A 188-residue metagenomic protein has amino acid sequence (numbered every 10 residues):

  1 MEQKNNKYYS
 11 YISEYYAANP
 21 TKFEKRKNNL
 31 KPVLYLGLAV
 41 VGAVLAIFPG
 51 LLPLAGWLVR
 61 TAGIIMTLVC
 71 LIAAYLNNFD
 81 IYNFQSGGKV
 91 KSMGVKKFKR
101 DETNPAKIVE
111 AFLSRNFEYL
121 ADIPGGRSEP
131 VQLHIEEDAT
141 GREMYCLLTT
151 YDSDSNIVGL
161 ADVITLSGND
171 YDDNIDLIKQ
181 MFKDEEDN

Functional and structural regions predicted by a protein language model:
M1-N28: Cytosolic juxtamembrane N-terminal segments of multi-pass membrane proteins
K4-I12, F79-E136: Cytosolic juxtamembrane segments of membrane proteins
E14, A18, K31, P53-W57 (+5 more regions): Polar/charged alpha-helical tracts
F23-K27, T61-K96: Transmembrane-cytosolic junction motif
N28-L38: Select subsegments of transmembrane alpha-helices in polytopic membrane proteins, especially boundary-proximal
L34, G50-L68: Hydrophobic alpha-helical transmembrane segments
V40-L54: Juxtamembrane "helix exit" motif at the C-terminal ends of alpha-helical transmembrane segments in multi-pass membrane
E137-N188: A membrane-cytosol interface segment of integral membrane proteins
